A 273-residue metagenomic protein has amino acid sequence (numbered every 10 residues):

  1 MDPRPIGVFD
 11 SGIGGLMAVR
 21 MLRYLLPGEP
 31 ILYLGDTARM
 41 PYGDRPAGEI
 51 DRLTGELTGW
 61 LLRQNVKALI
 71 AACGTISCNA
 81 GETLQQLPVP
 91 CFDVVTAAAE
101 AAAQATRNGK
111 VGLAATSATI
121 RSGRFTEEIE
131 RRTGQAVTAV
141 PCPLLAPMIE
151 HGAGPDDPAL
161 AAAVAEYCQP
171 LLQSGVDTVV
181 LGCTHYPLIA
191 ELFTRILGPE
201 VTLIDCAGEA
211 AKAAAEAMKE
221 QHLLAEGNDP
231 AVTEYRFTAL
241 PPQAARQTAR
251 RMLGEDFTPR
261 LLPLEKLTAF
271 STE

Functional and structural regions predicted by a protein language model:
M1-E273: Non-catalytic structural scaffold of enzyme domains
